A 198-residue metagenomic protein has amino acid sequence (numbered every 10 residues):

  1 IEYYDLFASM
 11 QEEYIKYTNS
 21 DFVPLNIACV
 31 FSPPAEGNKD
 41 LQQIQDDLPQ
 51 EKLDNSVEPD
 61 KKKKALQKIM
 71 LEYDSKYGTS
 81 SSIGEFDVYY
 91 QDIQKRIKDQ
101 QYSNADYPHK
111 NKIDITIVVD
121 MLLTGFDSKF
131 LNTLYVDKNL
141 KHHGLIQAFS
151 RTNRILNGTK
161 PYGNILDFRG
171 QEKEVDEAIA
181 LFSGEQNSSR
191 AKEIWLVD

Functional and structural regions predicted by a protein language model:
I1-I115: Conserved C-terminal RecA-like helicase domain
I1-S9, Q91, K95, L123 (+3 more regions): A broad, structural surface signal
D5-F22, K110, S128, D137-H143 (+1 more regions): Secondary-structure transition/capping motifs at alpha-helix termini and the adjoining loop/turn into the next element
Y17, T79, I83, Y135-N139 (+2 more regions): Hydrophobic alpha-helical scaffolding
E36-I44, F126-D127, H143-Q147, I155-P161 (+1 more regions): Switch/connector loops and helix/strand junctions flanking conserved nucleotide-binding motifs in nucleotide-processing
D114-V118, L122-F149, G163-D167: A short beta-strand element within the Helicase C-terminal
L156-D198: Long, hydrophobic alpha-helical segments
